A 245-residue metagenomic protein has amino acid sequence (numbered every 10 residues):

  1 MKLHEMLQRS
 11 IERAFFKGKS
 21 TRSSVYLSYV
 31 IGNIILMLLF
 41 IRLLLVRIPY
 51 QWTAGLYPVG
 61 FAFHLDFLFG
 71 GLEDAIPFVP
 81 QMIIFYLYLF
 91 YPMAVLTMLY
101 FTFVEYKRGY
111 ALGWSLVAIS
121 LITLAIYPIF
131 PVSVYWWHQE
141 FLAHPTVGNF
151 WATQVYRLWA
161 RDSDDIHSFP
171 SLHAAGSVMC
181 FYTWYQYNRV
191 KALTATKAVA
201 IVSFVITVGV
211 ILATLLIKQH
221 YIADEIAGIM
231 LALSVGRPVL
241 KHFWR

Functional and structural regions predicted by a protein language model:
M1-V95: N-terminal transmembrane-helix/juxtamembrane module of multi-pass inner/ER membrane proteins
R13, K17-T21, V25, D74 (+5 more regions): Juxtamembrane/transmembrane-helix boundary motifs in multi-pass membrane proteins
K19-S24, S28, V79-M82, Y106-G113 (+2 more regions): Membrane-interface helix-boundary signature
I34-R42, S120-Y127, V205-L215: Aromatic-anchored segments of alpha-helical transmembrane domains
L44-F63, T102-K197: Membrane-interface loops
L89, M93-T102, Y110: Long, hydrophobic alpha-helical transmembrane bundles and adjoining juxtamembrane helices/loops of multi-pass integral
V155-R245: Membrane-embedded catalytic cores of phosphoryl/pyrophosphoryl-handling enzymes
